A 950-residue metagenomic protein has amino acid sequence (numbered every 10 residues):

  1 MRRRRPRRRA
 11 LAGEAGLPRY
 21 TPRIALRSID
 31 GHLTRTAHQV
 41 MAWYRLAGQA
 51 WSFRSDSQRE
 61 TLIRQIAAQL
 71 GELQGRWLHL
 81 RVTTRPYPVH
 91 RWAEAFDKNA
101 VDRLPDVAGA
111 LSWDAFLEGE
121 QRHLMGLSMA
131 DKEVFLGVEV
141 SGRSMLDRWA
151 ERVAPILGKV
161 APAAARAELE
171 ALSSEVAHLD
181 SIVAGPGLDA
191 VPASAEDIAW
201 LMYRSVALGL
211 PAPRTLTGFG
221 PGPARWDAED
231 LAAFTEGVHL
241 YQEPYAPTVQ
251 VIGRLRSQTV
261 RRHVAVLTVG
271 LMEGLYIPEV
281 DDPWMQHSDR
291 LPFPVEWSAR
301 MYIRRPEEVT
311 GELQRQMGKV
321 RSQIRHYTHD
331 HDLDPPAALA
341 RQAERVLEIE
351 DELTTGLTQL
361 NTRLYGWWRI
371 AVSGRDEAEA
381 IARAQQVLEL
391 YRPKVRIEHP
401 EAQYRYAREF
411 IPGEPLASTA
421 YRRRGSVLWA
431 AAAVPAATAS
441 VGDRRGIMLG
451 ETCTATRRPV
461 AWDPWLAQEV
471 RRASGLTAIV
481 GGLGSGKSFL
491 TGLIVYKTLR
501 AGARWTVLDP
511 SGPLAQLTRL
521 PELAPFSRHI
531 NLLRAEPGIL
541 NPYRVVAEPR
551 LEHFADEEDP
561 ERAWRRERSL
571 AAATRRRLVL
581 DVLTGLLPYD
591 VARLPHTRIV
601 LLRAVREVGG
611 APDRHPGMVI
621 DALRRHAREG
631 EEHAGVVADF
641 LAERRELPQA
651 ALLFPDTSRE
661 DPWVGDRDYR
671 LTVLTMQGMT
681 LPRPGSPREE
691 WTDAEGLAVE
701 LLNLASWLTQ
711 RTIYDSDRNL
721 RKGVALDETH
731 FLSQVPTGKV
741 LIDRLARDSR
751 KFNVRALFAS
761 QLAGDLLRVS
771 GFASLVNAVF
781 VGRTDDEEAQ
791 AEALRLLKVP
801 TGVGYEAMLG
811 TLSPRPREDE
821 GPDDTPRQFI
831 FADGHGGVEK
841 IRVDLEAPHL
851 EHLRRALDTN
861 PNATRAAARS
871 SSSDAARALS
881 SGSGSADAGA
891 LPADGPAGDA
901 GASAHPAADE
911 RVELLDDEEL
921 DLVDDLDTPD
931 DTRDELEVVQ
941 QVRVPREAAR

Functional and structural regions predicted by a protein language model:
M1-R27, V40, S57-A68, Q74-G75 (+3 more regions): An aromatic-glycine-centered, glycine-rich loop/turn in mixed alpha/beta architecture
R27, T34-F96: Nucleic acid-processing catalytic cores of prokaryotic defense/repair systems
D56-Q74, E308, A407-R422, V427-P459 (+13 more regions): P-loop NTPase motor domains
R81-A110, M125, F489, L493-R603: Switch/coupling segment of Walker-type NTPase motor domains
K98-A108, E273-L360: Surface-exposed, low-hydrophobicity interaction/linker segments
Y327-T328, R458, W465-S485, L490-K497 (+4 more regions): Conserved P-loop NTPase motor cores
V803-N860: Conserved P-loop NTPase
S883-V938: D/E-rich low-complexity acidic segments and tails
